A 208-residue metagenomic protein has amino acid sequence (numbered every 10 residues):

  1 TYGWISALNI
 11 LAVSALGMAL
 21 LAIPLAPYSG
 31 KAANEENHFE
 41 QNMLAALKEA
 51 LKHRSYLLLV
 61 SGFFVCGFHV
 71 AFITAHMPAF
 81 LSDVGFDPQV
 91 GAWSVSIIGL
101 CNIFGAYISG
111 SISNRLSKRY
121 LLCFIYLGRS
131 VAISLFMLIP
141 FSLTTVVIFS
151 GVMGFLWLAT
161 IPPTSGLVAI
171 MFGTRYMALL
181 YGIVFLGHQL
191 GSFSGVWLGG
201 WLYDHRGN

Functional and structural regions predicted by a protein language model:
T1-G30, N208: Helix-loop-helix hairpin linking two adjacent transmembrane segments in secondary transporters
T1-Y2, L81-S82, I112-S113, L198-G207: Interfacial helix-cap and linker-helix signal at transmembrane-aqueous boundaries of multi-pass secondary transporters
A26-A45: Flexible cytoplasmic inter-helical loops of multi-pass small-molecule transporters
L51-S111, I161, G195: Extracytoplasmic gate region of multi-pass secondary transporters
F64, S96-L100, L127, G182-L190: Transmembrane alpha-helical cores of Major Facilitator Superfamily
F72, V90, S96-N102, I108 (+1 more regions): C-terminal transmembrane helical hairpin of 12-TM major facilitator-type secondary transporters
L158, M171-G207: A late C-terminal transmembrane helix in Major Facilitator Superfamily
